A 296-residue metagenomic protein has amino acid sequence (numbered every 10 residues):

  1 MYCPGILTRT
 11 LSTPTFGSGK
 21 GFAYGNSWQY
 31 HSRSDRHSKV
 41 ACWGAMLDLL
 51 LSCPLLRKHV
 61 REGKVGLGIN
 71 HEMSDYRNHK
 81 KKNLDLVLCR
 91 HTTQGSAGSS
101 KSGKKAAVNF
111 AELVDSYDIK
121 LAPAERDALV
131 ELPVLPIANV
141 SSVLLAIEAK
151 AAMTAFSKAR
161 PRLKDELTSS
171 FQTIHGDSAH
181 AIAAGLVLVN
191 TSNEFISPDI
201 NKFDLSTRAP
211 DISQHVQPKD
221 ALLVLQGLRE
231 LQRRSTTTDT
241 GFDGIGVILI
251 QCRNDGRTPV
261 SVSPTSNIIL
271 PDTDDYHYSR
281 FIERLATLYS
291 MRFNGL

Functional and structural regions predicted by a protein language model:
M1-I69, H180, N190-L296: C-terminal tail/extension regions appended to the core domain(s) of diverse proteins
S74, H79-C89, A128-L135: Short acidic loop-to-beta-strand element that houses the catalytic metal-binding Asp/Glu of nuclease active sites
L86, V143-A151, L167: Conserved catalytic cores of phosphodiester-cleaving nucleases, focusing on short active-site segments
R90-K105, V130-A146: Active-site beta-strand-loop-beta-strand hairpin of nuclease catalytic cores that positions key catalytic residues
G98-S99, S157-A159, E194-N201: A short acidic (Asp/Glu
D115, I119-L135: Short N-terminal edge-element motif at the start of the domain
K150-R162: Surface-exposed cleft-lining segments at the edges of enzyme active sites
S169-D177: Substrate-engagement module of ASCE P-loop NTPases
